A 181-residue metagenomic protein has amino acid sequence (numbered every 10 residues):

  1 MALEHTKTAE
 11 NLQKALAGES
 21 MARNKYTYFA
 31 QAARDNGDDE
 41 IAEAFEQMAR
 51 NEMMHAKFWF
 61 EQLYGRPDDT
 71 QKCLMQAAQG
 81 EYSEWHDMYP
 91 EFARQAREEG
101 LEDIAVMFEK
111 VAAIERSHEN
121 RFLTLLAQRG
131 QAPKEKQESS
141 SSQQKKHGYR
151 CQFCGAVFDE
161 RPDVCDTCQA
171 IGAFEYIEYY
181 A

Functional and structural regions predicted by a protein language model:
M1-A181: Non-heme di-metal
